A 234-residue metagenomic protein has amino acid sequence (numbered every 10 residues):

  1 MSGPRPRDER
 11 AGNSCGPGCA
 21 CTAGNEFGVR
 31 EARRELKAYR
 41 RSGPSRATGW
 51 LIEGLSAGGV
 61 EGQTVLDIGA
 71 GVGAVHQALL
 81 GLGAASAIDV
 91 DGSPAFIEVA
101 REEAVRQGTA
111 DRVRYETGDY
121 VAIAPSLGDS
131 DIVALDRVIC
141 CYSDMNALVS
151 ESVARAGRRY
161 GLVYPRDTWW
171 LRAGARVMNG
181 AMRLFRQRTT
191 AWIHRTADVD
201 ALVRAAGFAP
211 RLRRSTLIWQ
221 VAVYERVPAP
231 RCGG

Functional and structural regions predicted by a protein language model:
M1-G59: Conserved class I S-adenosyl-L-methionine
G69-G73: Class I SAM-dependent methyltransferase "Motif I" SAM/SAH-binding loop
A74-T117: Class I SAM-dependent methyltransferase SAM/SAH-binding core
A122-L127: Short conserved loop adjoining the S-adenosyl-L-methionine
D131-D144: A short SAM/SAH-binding and catalytic strip from SAM-dependent methyltransferases
N146-R158: A short glycine-rich, Lys/Arg-flanked "PGG" loop and its adjoining helix->strand segment in the class I
G157-R166: Conserved beta-strand signature within the Rossmann-like core of class I S-adenosyl-L-methionine
T189-G207: Short alpha-helix
